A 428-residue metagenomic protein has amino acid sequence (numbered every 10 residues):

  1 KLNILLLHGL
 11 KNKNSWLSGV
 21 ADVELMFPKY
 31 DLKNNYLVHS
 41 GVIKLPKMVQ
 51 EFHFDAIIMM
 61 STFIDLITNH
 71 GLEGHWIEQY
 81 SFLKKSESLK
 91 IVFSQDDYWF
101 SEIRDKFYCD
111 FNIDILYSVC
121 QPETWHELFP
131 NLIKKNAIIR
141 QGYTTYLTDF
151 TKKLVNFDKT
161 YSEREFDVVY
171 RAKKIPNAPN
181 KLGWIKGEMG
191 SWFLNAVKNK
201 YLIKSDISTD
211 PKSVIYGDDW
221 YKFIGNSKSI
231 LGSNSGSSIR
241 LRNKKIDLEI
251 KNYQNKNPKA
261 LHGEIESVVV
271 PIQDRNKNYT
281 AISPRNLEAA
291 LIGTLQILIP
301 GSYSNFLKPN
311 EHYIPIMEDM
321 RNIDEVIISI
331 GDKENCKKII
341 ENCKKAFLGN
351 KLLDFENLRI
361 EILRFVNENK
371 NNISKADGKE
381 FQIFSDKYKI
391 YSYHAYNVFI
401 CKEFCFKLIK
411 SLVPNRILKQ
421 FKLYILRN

Functional and structural regions predicted by a protein language model:
L2-M48, S61-E78, V92, W99-I103 (+1 more regions): Nucleotide-sugar donor-binding catalytic core of glycosyltransferases
L45-F52, S81, I328-I330: Short amphipathic alpha-helix with an adjacent loop that forms part of the alpha/beta core around
F52, S86, F111: Active-site charged/polar residues at nucleotide-handling catalytic sites that mediate phosphoryl, nucleotidyl
I57, S81-Q95, Y117: Active-site proximal beta-strand in glycosyltransferases
K84, C109, I224-G225, L291 (+2 more regions): Alpha-helix boundary recognition
A260-L261, N305-I327: Change "using UDP/GDP/dTDP sugars" to "using nucleotide sugars
A289, Y313, C343: Hydrophobic, well-ordered secondary-structure elements that form the walls of internal hydrophobic environments
D324-N428: C-terminal amphipathic helix plus adjacent low-complexity, charged tail appended to glycosyltransferase catalytic
